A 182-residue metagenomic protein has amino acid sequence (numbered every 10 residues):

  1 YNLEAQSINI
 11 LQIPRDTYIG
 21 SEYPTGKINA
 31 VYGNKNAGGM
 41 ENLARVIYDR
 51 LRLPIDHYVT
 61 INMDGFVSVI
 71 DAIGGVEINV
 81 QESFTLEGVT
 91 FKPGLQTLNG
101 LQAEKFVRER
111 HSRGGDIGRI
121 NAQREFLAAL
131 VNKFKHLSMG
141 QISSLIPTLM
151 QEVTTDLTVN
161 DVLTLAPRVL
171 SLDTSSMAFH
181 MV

Functional and structural regions predicted by a protein language model:
Y1-V182: Non-catalytic, solvent-exposed segments at the cell envelope interface
